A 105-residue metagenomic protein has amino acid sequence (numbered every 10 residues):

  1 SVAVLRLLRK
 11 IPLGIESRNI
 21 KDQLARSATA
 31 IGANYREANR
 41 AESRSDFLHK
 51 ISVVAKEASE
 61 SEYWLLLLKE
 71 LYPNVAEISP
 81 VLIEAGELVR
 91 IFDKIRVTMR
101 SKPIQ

Functional and structural regions predicted by a protein language model:
S1-Q105: Amphipathic alpha-helical assembly/interaction segments
